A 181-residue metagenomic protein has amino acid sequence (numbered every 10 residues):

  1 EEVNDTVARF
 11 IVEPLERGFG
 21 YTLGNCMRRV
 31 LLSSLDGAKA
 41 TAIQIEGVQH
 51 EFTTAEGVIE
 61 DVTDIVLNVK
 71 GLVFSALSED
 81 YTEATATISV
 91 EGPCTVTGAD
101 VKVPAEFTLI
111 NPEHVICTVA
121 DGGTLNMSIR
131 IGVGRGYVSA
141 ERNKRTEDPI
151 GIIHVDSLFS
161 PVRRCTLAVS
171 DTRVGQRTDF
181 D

Functional and structural regions predicted by a protein language model:
E1-D181: Protein-protein interaction/assembly regions in multi-subunit complexes
